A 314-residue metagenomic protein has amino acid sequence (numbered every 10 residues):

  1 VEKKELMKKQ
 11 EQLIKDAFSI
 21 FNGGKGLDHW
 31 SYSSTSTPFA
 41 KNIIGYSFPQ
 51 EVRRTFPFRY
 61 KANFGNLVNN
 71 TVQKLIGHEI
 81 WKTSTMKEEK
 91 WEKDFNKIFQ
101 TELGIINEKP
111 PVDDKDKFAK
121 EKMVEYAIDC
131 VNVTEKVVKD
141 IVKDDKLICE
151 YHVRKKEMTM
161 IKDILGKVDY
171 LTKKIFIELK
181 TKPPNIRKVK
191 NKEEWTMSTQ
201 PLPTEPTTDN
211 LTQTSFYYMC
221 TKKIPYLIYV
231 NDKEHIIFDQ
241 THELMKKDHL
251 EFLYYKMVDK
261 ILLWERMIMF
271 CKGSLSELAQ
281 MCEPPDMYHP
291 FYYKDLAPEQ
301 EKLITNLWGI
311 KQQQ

Functional and structural regions predicted by a protein language model:
V1-K167: Metal-dependent nuclease catalytic cores that hydrolyze phosphodiester bonds in DNA/RNA, characterized by
R59-A62, L202-L211: Active-site metal-coordination segments of metallo-dependent hydrolases
V68, I164-Q200, Y217: Conserved catalytic cores of phosphodiester-cleaving nucleases, focusing on short active-site segments
I148, L171-L179, P225-Y229: A structural signal for short, well-ordered beta-strand segments and their strand-loop junctions that often border
R154-K156, K182-P184, N231-H235: Short, solvent-exposed loop/turn segments at secondary-structure junctions
N210-T221: An active-site-proximal "capping" alpha-helix that borders the catalytic cofactor pocket
M219-Q314: Metal-dependent nuclease catalytic regions and adjoining charged, substrate-binding loops involved in nucleic-acid end
